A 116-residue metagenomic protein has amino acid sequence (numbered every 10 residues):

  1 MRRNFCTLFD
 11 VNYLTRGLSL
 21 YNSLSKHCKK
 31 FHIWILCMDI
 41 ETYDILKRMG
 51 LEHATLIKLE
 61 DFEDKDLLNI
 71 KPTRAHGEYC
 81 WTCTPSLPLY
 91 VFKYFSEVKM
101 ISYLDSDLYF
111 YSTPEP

Functional and structural regions predicted by a protein language model:
M1-P116: Glycosyltransferase catalytic domains, chiefly GT-A lineage
